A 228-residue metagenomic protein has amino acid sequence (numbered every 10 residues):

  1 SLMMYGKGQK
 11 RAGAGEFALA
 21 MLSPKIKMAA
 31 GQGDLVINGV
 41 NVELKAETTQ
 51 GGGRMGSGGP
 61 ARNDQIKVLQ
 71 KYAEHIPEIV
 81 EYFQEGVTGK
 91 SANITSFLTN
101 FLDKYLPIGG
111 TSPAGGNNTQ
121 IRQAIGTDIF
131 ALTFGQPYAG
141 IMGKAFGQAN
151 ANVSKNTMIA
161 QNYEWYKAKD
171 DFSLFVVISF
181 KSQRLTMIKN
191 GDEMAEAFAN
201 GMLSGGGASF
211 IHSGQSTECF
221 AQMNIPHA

Functional and structural regions predicted by a protein language model:
S1-G33, V40, L44-A228: Short, positively charged
